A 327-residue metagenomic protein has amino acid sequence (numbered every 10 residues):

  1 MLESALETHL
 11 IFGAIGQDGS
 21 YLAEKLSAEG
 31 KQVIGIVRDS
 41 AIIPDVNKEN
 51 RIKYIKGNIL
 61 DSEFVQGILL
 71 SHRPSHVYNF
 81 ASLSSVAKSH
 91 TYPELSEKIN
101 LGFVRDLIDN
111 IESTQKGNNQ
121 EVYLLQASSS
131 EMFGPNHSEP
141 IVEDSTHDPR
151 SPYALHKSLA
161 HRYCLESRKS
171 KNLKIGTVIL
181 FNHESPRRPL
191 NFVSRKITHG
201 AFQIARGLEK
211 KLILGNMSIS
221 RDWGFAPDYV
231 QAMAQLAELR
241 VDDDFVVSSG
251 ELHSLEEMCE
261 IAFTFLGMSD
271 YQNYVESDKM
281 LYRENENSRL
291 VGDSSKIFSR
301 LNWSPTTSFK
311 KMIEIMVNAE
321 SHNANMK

Functional and structural regions predicted by a protein language model:
M1-H76: N-terminal Rossmann/SDR dinucleotide-binding element
T8, A23-A28, G35-I36, S194-R195 (+1 more regions): C-terminal substrate-binding subdomain of Rossmann-fold SDR/epimerase-dehydratase oxidoreductases
F12, I36, V77-L83, L124-S130 (+1 more regions): SDR active-site strand-loop-helix element
I59-I99: NAD(P)H-binding glycine-rich loop region in Rossmannoid oxidoreductase-like domains and their noncatalytic homologs
S62, V104-L107, M233: Conserved internal alpha-helix within the Rossmann fold of NAD(P)-dependent oxidoreductases
A81, L125-S128, P135, R150 (+3 more regions): Active-site beta-alpha turn of Rossmann-fold NAD(P)-dependent dehydrogenases/reductases
T91-D109, N118-Y123, E131-T177, E184-R188: Catalytic helix-loop patch of NAD(P)-dependent Rossmann-fold dehydrogenases
L155, L159, Y163, S167 (+3 more regions): Hydrophobic alpha-helix immediately C-terminal to the catalytic Tyr-X-X-X-Lys motif of short-chain
